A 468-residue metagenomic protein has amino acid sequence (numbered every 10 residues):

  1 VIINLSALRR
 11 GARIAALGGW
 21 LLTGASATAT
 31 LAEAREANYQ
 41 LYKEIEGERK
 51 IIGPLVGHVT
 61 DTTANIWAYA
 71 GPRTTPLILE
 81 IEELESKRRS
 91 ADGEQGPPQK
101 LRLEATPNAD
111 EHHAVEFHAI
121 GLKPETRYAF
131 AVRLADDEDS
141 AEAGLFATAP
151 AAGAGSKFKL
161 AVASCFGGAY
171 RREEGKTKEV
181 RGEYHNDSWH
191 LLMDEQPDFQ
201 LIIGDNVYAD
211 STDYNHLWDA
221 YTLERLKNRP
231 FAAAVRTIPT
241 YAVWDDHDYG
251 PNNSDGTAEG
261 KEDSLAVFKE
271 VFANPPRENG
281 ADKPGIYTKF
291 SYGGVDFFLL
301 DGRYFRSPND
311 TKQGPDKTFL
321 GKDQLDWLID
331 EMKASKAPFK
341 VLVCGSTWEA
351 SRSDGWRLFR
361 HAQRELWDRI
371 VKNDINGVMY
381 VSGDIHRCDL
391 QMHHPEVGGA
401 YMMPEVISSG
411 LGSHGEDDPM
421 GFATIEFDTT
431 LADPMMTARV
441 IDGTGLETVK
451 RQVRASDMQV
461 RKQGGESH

Functional and structural regions predicted by a protein language model:
V1-I2, G11, L31, E85 (+1 more regions): Generic N-terminal leader/processing signal
V1-I3, A29, Y128, G144: Short non-domain terminal segments
I2-G19: Bacterial N-terminal signal peptides that target proteins for export
A16, T23-S26: Classical Sec-dependent N-terminal signal peptides that target proteins to the secretory pathway
A27-A34: Boundary at the C-terminal end of the N-terminal hydrophobic targeting segment
R35-H468: Metal-dependent phosphoester/phosphodiester hydrolase catalytic core
